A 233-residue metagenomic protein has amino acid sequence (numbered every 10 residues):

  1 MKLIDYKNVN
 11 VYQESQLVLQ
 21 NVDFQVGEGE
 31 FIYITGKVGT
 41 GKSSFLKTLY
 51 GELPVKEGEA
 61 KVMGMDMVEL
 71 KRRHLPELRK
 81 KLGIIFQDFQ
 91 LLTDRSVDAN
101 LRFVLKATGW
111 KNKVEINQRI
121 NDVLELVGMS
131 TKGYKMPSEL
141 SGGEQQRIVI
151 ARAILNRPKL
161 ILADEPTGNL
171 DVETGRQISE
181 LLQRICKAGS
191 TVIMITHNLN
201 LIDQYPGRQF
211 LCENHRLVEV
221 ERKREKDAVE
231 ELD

Functional and structural regions predicted by a protein language model:
Y50: Helix-to-loop junction immediately C-terminal to a conserved catalytic motif
G58-D66: Conserved ABC transporter NBD signature motif
M67-G83, I185-K187: ABC ATPase NBD coupling module
D94-F103: Short coil-to-helix segment of the ABC ATPase nucleotide-binding domain corresponding to the Q-loop/switch region
M136-L140, E144-Q146: Conserved ABC ATPase signature
L155-K159: A short, proline-enriched helix->beta-strand linker immediately N-terminal to the Walker B motif in ABC-type P-loop
I161-D164: Catalytic Walker B motif of ABC-type/P-loop ATPase nucleotide-binding domains
